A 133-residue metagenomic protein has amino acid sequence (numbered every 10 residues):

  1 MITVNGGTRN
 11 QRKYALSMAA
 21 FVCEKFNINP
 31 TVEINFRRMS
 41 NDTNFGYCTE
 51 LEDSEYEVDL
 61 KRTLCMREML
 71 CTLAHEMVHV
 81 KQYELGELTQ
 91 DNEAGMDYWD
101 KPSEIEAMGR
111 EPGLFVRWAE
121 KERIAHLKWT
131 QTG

Functional and structural regions predicted by a protein language model:
M1-N5: Acidic/histidine-rich, surface-exposed loop or edge segments in extracytoplasmic proteins
T8, N35-E57, M66-R67: Catalytic zinc-binding patch centered on the HExxH motif and its immediate surroundings that defines zinc-dependent
N10-P30: Zn2+-dependent metallopeptidase catalytic core
R67-C71, Y83-E111, R123: Post-HEXXH active-site segment of zinc metalloproteases
A74-Q82: Short active-site segment of divalent metal-dependent hydrolases/proteases that encodes the spacing between
V116-G133: Long, well-structured alpha-helical subdomains associated with metal-dependent extracellular/ecto-lumenal hydrolases
